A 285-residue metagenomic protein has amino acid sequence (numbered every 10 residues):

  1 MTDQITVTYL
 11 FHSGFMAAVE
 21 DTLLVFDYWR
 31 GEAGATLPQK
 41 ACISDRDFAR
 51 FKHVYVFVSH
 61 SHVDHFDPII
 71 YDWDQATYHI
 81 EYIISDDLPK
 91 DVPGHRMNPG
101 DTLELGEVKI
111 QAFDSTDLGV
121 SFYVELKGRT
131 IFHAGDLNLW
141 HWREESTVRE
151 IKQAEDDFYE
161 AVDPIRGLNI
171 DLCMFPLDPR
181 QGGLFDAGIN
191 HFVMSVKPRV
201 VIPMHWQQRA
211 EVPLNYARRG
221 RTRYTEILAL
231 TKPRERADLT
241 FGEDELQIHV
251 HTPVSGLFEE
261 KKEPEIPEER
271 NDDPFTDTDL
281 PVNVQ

Functional and structural regions predicted by a protein language model:
M1-S13: Bacterial Sec-exported substrate-binding components of ABC uptake systems
T2-I5, A18-L24, T102-I110, Y123-I131: Beta-strand-turn-beta hairpins that frame and shape the catalytic cleft of phosphate-ester-processing enzymes
T8-L10, P93-L103, T116-L118, D186-Q285: Binuclear metal-ion centers of metallo-dependent hydrolases, dominated by the metallo-beta-lactamase
H12-S13, E32-A33, S61-P68, L88-V92 (+5 more regions): Active-site environment of divalent metal-dependent phosphoester hydrolases
G14-F57, P68-W73, L137-G167: Pre-active-site segment of Zn-dependent metallo-hydrolases
V25-D27, K52-F66, Y82-D86, F132-G135 (+4 more regions): Active-site neighborhood of phospho(di)ester-bond hydrolases with catalytic His/Asp-centered motifs
I43-L103: Active-site HxH/HxHxD metal-binding segment of metal-dependent hydrolases
T116-S195: Active-site-proximal loop/helix segments of hydrolase catalytic cores
